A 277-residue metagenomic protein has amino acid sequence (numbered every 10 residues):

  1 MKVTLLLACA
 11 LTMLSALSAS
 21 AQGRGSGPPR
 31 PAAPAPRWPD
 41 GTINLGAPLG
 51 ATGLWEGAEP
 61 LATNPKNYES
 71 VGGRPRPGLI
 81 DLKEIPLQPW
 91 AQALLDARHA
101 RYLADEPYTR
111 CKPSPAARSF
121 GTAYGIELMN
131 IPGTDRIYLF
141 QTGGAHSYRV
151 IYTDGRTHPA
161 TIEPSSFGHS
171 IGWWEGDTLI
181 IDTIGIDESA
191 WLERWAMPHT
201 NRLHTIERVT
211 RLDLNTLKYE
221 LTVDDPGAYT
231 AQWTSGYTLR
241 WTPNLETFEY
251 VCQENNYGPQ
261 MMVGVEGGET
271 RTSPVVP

Functional and structural regions predicted by a protein language model:
M1-L5: Positively charged n-region of N-terminal signal peptides that target proteins for export
L6-A16: Bacterial N-terminal signal peptides
A19-P277: PEST-like low-complexity, intrinsically disordered acidic/proline/serine-rich tracts that flank trafficking/processing
